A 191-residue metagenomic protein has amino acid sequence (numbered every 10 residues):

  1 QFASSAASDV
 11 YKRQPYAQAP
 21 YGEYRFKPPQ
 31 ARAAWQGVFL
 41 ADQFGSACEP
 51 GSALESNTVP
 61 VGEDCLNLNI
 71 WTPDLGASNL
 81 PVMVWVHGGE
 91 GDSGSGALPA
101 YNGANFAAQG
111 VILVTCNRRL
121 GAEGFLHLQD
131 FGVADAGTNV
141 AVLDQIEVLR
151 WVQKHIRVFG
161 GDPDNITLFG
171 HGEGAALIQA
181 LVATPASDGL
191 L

Functional and structural regions predicted by a protein language model:
Q1-Y11: Single conserved hydrophobic/aromatic residue that forms the stacking wall/gate of nucleotide- or nucleobase-binding
Q18-P20, K27-G76: N-terminal cap/lid segment of alpha/beta-hydrolase-fold proteins
G22, A31, W35, N102 (+1 more regions): Glycine-rich, flexible loop/turn motifs
E55-L191: Serine-hydrolase-like catalytic core of hydrolytic proteins
